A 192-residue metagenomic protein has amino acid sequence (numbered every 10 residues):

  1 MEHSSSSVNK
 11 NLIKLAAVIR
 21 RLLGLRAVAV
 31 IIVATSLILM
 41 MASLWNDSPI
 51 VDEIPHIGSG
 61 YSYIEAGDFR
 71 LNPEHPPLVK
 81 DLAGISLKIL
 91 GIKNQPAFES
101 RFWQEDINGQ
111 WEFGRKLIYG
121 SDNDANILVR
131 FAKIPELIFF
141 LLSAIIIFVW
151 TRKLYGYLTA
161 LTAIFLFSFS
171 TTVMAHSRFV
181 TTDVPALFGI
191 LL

Functional and structural regions predicted by a protein language model:
M1-L39, F139-F148, R152, Y157-T162: Start-transfer (signal-anchor) and selected internal transmembrane alpha helices of multi-pass inner/ER membrane
A17-G24, V28, S121-F131, M174 (+1 more regions): Membrane-interfacial loop-to-transmembrane-helix junctions in polytopic alpha-helical membrane proteins
G24-E53, E65-D68, I92-K93, L166-F169: Transmembrane signal-anchor helices characteristic of membrane glycosylation enzymes that use polyprenol
V51, F131-F139, L158-F169, V173-L192: Multi-pass, polyprenyl lipid-linked donor-dependent membrane glycosyltransferases
G58, K80, G84, I145-V149 (+2 more regions): Transmembrane alpha-helix boundary and packing residues in multipass membrane permease domains and related
S62-E65, E74: Soluble extramembrane regions of membrane proteins in the secretory/endomembrane system
R70-P135: Interfacial juxtamembrane loops and adjacent helix segments that form the catalytic/substrate-binding surfaces
A97-R115, I147-F169: Transmembrane-helix signature of polytopic, membrane-embedded enzymes that assemble or transfer cell-envelope glycans
